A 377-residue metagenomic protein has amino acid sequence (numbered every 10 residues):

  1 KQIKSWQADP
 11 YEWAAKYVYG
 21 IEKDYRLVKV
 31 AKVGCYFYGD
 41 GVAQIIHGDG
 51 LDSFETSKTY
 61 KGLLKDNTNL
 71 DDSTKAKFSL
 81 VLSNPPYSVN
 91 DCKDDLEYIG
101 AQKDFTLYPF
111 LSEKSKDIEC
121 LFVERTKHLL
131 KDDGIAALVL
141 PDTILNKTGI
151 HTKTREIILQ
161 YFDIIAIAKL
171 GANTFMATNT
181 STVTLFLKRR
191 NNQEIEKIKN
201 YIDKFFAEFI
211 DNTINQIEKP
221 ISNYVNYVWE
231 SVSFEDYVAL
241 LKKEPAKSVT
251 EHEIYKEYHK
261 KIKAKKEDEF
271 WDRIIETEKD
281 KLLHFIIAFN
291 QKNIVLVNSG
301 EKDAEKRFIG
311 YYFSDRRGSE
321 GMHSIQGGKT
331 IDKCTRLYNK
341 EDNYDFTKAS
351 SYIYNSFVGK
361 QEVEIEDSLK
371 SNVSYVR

Functional and structural regions predicted by a protein language model:
K1-S83, S88, E97, L140-D142 (+2 more regions): Conserved S-adenosyl-L-methionine
K77, S88-E97, Q102-R377: Accessory (non-catalytic) regions of SAM-dependent nucleic-acid methyltransferases and partner specificity/recognition
